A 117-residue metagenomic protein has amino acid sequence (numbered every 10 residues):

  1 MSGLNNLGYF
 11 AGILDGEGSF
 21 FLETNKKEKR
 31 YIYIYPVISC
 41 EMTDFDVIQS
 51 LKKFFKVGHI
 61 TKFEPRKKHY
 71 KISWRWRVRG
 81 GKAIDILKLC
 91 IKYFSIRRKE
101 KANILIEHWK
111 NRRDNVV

Functional and structural regions predicted by a protein language model:
M1-V117: Internal intein/HINT superfamily modules and their associated LAGLIDADG
